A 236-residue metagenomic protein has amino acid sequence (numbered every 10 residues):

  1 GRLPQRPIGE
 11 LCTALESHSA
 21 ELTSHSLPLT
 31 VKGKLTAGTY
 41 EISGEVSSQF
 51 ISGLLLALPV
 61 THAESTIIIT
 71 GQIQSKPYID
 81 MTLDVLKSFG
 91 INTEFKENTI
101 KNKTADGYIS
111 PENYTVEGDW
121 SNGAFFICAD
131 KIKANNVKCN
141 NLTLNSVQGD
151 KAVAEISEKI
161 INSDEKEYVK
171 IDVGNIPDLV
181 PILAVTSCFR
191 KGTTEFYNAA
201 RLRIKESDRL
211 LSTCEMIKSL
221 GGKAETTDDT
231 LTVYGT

Functional and structural regions predicted by a protein language model:
G1-T236: Short, structured segments at the rim of ligand-binding sites
